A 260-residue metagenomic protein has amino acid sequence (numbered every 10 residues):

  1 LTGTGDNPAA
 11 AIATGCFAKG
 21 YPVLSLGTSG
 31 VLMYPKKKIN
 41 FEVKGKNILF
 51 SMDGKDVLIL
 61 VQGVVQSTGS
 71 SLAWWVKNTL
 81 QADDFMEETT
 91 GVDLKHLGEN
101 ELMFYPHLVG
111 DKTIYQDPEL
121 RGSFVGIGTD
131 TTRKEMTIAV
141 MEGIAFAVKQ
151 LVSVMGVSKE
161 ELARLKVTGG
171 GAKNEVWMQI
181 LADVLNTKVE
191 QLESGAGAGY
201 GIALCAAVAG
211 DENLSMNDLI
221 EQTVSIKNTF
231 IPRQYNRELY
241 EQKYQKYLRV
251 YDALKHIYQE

Functional and structural regions predicted by a protein language model:
L1-T168, A172-E260: Active-site core segments that coordinate phosphate-bearing ligands/cofactors across diverse enzyme families
